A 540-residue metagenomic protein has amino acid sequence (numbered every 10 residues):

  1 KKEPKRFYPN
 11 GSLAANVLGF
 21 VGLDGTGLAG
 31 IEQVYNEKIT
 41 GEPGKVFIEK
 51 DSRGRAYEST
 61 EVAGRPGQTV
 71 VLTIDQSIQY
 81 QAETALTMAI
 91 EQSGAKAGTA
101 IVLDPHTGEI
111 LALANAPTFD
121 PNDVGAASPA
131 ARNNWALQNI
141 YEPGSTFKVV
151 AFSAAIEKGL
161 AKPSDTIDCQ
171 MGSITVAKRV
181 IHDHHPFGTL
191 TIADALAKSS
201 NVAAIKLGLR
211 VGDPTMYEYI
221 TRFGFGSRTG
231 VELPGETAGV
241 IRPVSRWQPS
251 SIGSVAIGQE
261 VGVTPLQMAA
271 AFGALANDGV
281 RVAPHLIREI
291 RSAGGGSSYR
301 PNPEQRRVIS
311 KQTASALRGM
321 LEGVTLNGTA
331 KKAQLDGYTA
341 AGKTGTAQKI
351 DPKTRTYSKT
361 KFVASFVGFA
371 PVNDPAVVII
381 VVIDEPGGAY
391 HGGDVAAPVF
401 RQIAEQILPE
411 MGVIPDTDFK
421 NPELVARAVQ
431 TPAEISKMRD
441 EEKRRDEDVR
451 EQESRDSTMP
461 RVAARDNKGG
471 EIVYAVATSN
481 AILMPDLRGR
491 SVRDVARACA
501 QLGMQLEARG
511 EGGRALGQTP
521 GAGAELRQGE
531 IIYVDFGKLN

Functional and structural regions predicted by a protein language model:
K1, R55-G98: Conserved, well-ordered alpha-helix/loop/beta-strand core segments that scaffold catalytic motifs
K1-G67, V381, P398: Small/polar-residue-rich segments within soluble enzyme cores
K5, A95-T107, D168-M171, L233-T237 (+3 more regions): Acidic/histidine-enriched alpha-helical segments
G11, A15-G19, A29, Q33 (+20 more regions): Solvent-exposed, polar/charged alpha-helical surfaces in well-ordered, non-transmembrane soluble domains, broadly
A14, G25, I78, A85-T107 (+3 more regions): Flexible, solvent-exposed loop/hinge segments and secondary-structure transition points
K50-E61, I74, P105-S145, V150-I383: Beta-lactam-recognizing serine transpeptidase/beta-lactamase-like catalytic domain environment
G337, Q402-N540: Ligand-recognition elements built from short beta-strands and adjacent flexible loops
N373, V378, P386-G387, G393-T417: C-terminal, active-site-flanking charged/polar segments
